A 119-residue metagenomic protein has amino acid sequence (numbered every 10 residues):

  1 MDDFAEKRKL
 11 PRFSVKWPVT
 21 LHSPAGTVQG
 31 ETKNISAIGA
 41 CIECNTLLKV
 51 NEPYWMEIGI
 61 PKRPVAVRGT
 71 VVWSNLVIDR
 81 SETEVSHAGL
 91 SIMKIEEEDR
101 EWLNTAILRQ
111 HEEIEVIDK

Functional and structural regions predicted by a protein language model:
M1-A37, E98-K119: N-terminal helix initiation/capping motif
K9-L10, L48, S81-N104: Short solvent-exposed strand/turn elements
S14, S23-T27, I58-R68: Short coil-to-beta-strand transition motifs
P18-V50, W55, H87-G89: Short strand-loop-strand
P24, L47-L48, G59-R63, D79 (+1 more regions): Short polar/acidic secondary-structure junctions
T32, G69-V71: Conserved hydrophobic positions within beta-strands
S36, W73-N75, K94-E96: A generic structural motif
